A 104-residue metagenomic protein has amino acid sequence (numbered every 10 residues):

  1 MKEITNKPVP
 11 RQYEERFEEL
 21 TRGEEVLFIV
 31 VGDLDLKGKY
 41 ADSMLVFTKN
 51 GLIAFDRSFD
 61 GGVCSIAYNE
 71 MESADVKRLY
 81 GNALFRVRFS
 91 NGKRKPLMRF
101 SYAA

Functional and structural regions predicted by a protein language model:
M1-L45: Anionic N-terminal interaction surfaces
D33-R88, K95: Phosphoinositide-binding peripheral membrane targeting modules
N91-A104: Canonical phosphoinositide-binding patch of PH/PH-like domains
